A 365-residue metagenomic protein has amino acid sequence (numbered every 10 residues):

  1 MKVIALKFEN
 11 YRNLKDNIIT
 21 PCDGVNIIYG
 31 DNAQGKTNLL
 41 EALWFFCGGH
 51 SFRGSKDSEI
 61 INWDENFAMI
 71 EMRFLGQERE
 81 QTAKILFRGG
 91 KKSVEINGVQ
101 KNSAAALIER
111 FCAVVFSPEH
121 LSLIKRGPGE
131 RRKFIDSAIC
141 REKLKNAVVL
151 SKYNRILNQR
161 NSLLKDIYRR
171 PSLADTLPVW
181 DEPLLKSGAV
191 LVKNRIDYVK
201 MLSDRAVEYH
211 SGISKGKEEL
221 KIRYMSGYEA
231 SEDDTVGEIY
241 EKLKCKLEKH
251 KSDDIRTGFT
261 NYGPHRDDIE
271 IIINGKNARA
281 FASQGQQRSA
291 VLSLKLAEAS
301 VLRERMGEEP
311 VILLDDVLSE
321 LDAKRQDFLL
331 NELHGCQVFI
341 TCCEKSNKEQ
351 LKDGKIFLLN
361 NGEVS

Functional and structural regions predicted by a protein language model:
M1-D31, Y168-V311, E320-K324, F328-N331 (+3 more regions): Conserved NTPase motor "head" modules and their coupling/switch loops across ABC/AAA+ ATPases, GTPases, and GHKL ATPases
K36: Conserved lysine of the Walker
W44: Helix-to-loop junction immediately C-terminal to a conserved catalytic motif
C47-E130, I139-N146, S203-E208, K246-S252: Nucleotide-state sensing region of NTPase/ATPase domains
A106-R110, S117-K186: A conserved P-loop NTPase coupling/switch region
S137, S346-L359: Short regulatory helix/loop adjacent to the ATP-binding pocket of P-loop NTPases
D315-V317: Walker B catalytic acidic pair
